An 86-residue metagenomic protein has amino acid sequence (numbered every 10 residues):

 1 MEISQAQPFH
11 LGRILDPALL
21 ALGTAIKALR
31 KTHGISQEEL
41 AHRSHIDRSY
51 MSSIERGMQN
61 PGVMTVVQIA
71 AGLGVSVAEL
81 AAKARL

Functional and structural regions predicted by a protein language model:
M1-A28, T32-H33, E38, H42 (+1 more regions): N-terminal flexible/basic segments that precede or flank functional cores
I26, L40-A41, M51-I54, L80: Conserved hydrophobic/aromatic packing and binding residues within compact polymer-binding modules
H33, S44-D47, L73, A84: Core residues of bacterial helix-turn-helix
H45-Q59: Recognition helix of helix-turn-helix/homeodomain-like DNA-binding domains that insert into the DNA major groove
M64-E79: DNA major-groove recognition helix of helix-turn-helix/homeodomain DNA-binding modules
E79-L86: Short amphipathic recognition helices of helix-turn-helix/homeodomain-type DNA-binding modules
